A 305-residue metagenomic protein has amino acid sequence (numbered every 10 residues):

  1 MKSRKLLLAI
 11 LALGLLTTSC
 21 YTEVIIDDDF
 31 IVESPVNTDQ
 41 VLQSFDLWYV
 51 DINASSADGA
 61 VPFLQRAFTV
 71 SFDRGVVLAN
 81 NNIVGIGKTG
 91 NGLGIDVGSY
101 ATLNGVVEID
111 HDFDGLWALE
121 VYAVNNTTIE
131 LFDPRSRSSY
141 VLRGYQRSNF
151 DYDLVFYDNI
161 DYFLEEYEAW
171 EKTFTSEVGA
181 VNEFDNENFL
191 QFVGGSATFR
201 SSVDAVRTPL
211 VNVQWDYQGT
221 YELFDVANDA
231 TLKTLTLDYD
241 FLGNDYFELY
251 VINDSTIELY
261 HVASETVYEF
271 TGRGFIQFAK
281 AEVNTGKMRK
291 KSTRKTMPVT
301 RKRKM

Functional and structural regions predicted by a protein language model:
M1-K5, T22: Positively charged n-region of N-terminal signal peptides that target proteins for export
R4, T102-G105: Long, hydrophobic/aromatic-enriched structural stretches that serve as scaffold segments
L6-A12: Sec-dependent N-terminal signal peptides
L16-S19: C-terminal motif of bacterial Sec signal peptides marking the signal peptidase cleavage site
Y21-V97, N104-T220, F224-M305: Lipid interaction determinants
